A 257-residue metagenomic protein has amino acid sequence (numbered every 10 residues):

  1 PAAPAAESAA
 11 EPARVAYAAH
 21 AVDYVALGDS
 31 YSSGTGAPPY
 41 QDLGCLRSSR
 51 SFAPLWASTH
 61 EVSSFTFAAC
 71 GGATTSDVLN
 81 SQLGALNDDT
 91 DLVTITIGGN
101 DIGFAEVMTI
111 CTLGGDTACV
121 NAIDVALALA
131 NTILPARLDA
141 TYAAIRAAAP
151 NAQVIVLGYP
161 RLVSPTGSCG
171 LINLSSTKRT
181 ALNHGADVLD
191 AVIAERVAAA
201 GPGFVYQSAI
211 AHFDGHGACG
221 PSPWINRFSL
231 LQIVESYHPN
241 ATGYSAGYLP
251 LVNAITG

Functional and structural regions predicted by a protein language model:
P1-E11: Secretory targeting and sorting signals
A9-A69, G84, L113: Serine-esterase "nucleophile elbow" of acetyl-processing enzymes
A9-D23, V78-T94, D139-N151, V252-N253: Short amphipathic alpha-helices and their capping/turn segments at secondary-structure boundaries
D23-G34, S64-A69, D91-T96, D101-G103 (+2 more regions): Structural recognition of the beta-strand scaffold that forms the well-ordered cores of secreted hydrolase catalytic
D42-R50, T117-I133, T177-D187, V234: A short acidic, glycine-rich active-site loop that binds or catalyzes chemistry on phosphate/adenosine moieties
L55-S64, A136-Q153, V188-Q207: A structural motif corresponding to the C-terminal end of an alpha-helix and its immediate exit/capping segment
D77-A130, R161-V163: Oxyanion-hole/transition-state-stabilizing segment in secreted/luminal serine hydrolases and related acyltransferases
P160-G257: Catalytic His-Asp segment of secreted/periplasmic serine-dependent ester chemistry enzymes
